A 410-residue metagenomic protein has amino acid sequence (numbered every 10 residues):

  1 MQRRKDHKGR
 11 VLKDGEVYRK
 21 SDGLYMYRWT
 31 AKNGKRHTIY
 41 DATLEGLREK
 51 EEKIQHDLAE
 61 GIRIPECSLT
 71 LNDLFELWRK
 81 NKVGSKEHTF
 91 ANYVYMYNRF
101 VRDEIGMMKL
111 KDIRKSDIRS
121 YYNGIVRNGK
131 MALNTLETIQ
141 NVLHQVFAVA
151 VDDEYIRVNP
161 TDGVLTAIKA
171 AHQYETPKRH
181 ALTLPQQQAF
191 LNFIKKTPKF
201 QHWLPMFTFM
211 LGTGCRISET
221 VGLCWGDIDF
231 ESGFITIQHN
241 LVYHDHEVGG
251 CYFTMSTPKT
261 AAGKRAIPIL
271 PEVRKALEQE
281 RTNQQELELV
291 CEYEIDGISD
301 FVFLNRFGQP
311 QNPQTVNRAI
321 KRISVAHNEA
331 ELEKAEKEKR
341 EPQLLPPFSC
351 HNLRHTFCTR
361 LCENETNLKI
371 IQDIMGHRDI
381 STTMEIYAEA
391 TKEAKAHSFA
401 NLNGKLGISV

Functional and structural regions predicted by a protein language model:
M1-L69, D73-K80, Y95, S120 (+5 more regions): Basic/aromatic DNA-contact patch characteristic of tyrosine site-specific recombinases
Q2, S232, Y243-K264, P271-V273 (+3 more regions): C-terminal secondary-structure termini that scaffold catalytic or DNA-interacting sites
A31, R36-L44, I64, R79-P160 (+4 more regions): N-terminal core-binding DNA-recognition domain of tyrosine site-specific recombinases/integrases
H37, T43-L44, F234-T236, D245-H246 (+2 more regions): C-terminal catalytic core of Y-nucleophile DNA break-rejoin enzymes
G129, N192-W203, I267, N283-Y293 (+3 more regions): Short, basic (Lys/Arg/His-rich) helix/loop patches that form interaction surfaces in the mid-to-C-terminal regions
L133, E137-N141, D152, I156-V158 (+6 more regions): Basic, Lys/Arg- and aromatic-enriched nucleic-acid-binding interface segment
D227-F234, T366-I386: Short, polar N-cap/turn motifs at the start of nucleic acid-interacting alpha helices
L241-Y243, T356, M375-N401: Catalytic-site neighborhood detector that most strongly recognizes the C-terminal catalytic loop/helix of tyrosine
